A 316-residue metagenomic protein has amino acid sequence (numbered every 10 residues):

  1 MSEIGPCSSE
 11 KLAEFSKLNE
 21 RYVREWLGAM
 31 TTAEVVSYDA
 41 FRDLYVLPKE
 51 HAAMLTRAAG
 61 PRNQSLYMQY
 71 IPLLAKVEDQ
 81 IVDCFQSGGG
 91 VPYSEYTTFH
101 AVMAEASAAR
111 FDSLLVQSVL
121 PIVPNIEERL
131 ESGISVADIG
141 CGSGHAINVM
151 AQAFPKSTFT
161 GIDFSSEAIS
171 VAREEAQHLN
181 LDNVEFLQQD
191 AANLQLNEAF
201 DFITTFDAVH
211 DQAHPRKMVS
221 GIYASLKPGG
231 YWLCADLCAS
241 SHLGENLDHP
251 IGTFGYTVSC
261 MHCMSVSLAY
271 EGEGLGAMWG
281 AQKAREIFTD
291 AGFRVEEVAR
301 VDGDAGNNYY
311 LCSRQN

Functional and structural regions predicted by a protein language model:
A29-I134: Conserved Class I S-adenosyl-L-methionine-dependent methyltransferase catalytic core
A137, I147-A192: Class I SAM-dependent methyltransferase SAM/SAH-binding core
G140-G144: Class I SAM-dependent methyltransferase "Motif I" SAM/SAH-binding loop
A192-I203: A short acidic, Gly/Pro-enriched loop at the edge of an enzyme's catalytic core that lines a small-molecule cofactor
D201-P215: A short SAM/SAH-binding and catalytic strip from SAM-dependent methyltransferases
R216-P228: A short glycine-rich, Lys/Arg-flanked "PGG" loop and its adjoining helix->strand segment in the class I
A235-D290: C-terminal alpha-helical "lid/dimerization" subdomain adjacent to the S-adenosyl-L-methionine
A291-N316: Core SAM-dependent methyltransferase catalytic element
